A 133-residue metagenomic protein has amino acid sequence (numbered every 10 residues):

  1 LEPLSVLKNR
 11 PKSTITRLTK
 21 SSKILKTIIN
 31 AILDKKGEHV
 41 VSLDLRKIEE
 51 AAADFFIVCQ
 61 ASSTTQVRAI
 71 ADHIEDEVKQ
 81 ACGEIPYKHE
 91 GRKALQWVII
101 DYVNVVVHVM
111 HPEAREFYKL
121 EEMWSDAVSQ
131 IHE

Functional and structural regions predicted by a protein language model:
L1-I48, S62-A69, D76, C82-E84 (+3 more regions): Long, contiguous binding/interaction regions
E50-A52: Short, contiguous, helix-prone interaction/anchoring segments in small proteins
